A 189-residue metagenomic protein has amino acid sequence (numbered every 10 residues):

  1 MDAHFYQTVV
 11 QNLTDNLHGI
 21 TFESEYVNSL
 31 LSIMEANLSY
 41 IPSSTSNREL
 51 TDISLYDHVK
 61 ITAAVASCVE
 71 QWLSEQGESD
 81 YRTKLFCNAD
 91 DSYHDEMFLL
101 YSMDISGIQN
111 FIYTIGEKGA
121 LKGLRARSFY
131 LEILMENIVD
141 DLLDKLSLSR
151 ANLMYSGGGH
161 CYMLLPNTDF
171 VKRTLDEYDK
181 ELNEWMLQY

Functional and structural regions predicted by a protein language model:
M1-Y189: Regulatory and interdomain segments flanking nucleotide-handling catalytic cores in signaling/defense enzymes
